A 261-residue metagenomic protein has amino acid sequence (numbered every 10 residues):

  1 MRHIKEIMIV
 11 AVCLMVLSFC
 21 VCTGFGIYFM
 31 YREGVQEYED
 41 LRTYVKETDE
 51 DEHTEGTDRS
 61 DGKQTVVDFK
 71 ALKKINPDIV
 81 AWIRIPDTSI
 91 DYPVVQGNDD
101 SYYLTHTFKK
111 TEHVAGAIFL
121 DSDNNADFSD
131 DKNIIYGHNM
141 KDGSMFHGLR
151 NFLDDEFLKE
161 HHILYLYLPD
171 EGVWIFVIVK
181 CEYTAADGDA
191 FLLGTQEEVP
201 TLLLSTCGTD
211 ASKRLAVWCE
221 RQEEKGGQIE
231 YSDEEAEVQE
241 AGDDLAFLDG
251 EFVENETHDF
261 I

Functional and structural regions predicted by a protein language model:
M1-V16: N-terminal Sec-pathway targeting helices
L17-I261: Solvent-exposed, non-transmembrane regions of membrane-associated and secreted proteins
